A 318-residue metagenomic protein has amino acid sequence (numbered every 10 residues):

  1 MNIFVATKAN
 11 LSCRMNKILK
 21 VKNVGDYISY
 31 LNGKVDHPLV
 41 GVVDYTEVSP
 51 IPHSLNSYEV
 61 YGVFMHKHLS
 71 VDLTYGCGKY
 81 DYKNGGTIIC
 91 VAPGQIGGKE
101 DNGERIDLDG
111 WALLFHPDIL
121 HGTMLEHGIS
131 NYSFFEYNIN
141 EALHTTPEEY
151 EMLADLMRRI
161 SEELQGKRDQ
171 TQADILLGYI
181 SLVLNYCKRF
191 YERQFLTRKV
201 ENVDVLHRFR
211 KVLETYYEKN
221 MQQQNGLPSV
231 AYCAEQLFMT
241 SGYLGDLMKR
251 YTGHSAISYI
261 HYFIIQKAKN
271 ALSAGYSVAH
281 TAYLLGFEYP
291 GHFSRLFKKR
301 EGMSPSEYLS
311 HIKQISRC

Functional and structural regions predicted by a protein language model:
M1-E59, F64-K67, D72-L73: N-terminal low-complexity or simple alpha-helical regulatory segments that function as activation/interaction modules
G41-N138, D169: N-terminal regulatory/effector-sensing and dimerization cores that precede helix-turn-helix DNA-binding domains
F134-L182, Y186: Amphipathic alpha-helical segments enriched in hydrophobic/aromatic residues interleaved with Lys/Arg
L177, K199-L237, S258-Y276: A short, Lys/Arg-enriched amphipathic alpha-helix from helix-turn-helix/homeodomain DNA-binding modules
L244, H292-F293, F297: Short hydrophobic/aromatic patch on the recognition helix
M248-H254, L296-Y308: A secondary-structure capping/hinge motif
R250-P290, S310-C318: Terminal helix-turn-helix DNA-binding modules in bacterial transcription factors
